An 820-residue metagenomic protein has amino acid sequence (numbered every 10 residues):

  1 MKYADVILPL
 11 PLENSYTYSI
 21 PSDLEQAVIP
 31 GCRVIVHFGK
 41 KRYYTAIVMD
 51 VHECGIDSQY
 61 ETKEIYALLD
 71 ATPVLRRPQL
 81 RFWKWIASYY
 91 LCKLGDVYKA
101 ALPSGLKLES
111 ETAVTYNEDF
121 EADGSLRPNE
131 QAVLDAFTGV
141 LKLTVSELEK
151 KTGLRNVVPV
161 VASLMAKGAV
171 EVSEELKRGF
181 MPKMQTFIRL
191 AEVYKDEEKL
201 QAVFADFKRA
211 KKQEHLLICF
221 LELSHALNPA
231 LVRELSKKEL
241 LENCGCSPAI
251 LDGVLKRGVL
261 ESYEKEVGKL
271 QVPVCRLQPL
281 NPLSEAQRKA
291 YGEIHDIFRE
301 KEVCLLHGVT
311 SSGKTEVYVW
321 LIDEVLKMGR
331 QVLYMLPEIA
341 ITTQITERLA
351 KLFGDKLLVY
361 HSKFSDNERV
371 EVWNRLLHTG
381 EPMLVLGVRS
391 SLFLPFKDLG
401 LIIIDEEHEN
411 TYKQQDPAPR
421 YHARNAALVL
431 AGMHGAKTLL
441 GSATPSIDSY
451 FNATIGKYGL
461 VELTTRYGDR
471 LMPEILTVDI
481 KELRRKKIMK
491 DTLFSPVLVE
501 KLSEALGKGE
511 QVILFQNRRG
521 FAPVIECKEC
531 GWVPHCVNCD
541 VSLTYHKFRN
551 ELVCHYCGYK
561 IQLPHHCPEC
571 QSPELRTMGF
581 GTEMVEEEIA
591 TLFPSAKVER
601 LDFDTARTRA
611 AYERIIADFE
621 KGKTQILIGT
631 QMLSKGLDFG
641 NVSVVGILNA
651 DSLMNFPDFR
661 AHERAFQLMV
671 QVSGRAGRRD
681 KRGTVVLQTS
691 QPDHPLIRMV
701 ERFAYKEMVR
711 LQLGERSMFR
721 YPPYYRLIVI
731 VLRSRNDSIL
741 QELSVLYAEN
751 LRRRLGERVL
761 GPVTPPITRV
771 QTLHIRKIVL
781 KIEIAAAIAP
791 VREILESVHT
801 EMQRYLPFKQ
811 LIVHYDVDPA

Functional and structural regions predicted by a protein language model:
M1-V385, S391-S442, T454-R470, R754 (+1 more regions): Accessory, non-ATPase domains that flank or precede helicase/AAA+ motor cores in DNA-metabolism machines
N14-Y16, S236, R726-I728, H774-R776: Short amphipathic alpha-helical segments
L277-P279, R769-K781, D816-A820: Short, low-order "capping/linker" segments at domain edges
Q278-S284, R288-G292, E300-Q741, E749 (+4 more regions): Inter-lobe coupling/hinge segments of SF2-like helicase ATPases
F593-A596, L751-V759, R804-K809: Short secondary-structure junctions
E749, R753-H774, V813-Y815: A carboxyl-terminal module marker
